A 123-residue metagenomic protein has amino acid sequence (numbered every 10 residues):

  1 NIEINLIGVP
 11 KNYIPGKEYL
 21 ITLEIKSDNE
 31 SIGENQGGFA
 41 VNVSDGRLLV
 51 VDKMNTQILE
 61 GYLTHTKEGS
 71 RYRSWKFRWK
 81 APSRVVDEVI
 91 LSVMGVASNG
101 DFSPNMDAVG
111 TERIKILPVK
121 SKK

Functional and structural regions predicted by a protein language model:
N1-K123: Short, conserved sequence motifs used for protein processing/export or organelle targeting and for catalysis
